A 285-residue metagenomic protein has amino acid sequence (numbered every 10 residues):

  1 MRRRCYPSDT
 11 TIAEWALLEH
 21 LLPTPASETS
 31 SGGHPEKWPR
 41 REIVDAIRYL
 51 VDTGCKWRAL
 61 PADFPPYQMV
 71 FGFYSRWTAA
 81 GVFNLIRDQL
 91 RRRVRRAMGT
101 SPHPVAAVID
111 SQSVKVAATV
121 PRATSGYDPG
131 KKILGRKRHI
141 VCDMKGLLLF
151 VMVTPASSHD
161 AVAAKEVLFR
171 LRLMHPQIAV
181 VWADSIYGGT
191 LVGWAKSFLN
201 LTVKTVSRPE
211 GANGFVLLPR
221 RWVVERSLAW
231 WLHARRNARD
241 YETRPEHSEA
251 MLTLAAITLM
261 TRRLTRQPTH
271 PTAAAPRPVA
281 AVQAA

Functional and structural regions predicted by a protein language model:
M1-A285: Short alpha-helical elements
